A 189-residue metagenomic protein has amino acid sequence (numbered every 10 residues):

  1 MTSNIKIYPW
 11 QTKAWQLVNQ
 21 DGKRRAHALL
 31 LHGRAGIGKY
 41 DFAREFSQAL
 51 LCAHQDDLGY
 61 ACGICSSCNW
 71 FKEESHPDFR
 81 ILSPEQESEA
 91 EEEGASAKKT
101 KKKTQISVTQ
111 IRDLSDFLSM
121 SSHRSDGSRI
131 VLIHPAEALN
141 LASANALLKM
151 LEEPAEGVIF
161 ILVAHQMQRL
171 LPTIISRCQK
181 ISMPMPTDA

Functional and structural regions predicted by a protein language model:
M1-A142: Clamp-loader machinery-focused feature within the broader ASCE/P-loop NTPase space
L31, I133, L147-L148, A164: Hydrophobic residues in beta-strands of the RecA-like P-loop NTPase core, especially within AAA+ ATPase
E74-H76, A155, I175: Short, well-ordered coil/turn elements that cap or connect secondary structure elements
S96-T100, M150-V158, R177-K180: A short alpha->loop->secondary-structure connector
S119-S122, N145-L162: Conserved catalytic/switch belt of AAA+ P-loop NTPases
L139, P154-L171, S182: Sensor-1/coupling segment of RecA-like P-loop NTPase cores
A142-L151, M167-Q179: Short regulatory helix/loop adjacent to the ATP-binding pocket of P-loop NTPases
K180-D188: Conserved AAA+ ATPase "SRH/arginine-finger" region at the nucleotide-binding site
